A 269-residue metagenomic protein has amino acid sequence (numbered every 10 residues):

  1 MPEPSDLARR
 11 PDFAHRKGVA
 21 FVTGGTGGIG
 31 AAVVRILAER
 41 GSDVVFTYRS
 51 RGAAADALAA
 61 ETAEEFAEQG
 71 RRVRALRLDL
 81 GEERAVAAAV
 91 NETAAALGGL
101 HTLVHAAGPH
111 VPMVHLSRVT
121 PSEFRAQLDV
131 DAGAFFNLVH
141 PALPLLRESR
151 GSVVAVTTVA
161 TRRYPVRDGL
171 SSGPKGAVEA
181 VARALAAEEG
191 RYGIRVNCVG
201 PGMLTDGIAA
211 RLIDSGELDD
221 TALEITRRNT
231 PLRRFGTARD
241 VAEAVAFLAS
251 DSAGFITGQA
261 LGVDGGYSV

Functional and structural regions predicted by a protein language model:
T26-G27: Conserved glycine-rich cofactor-binding loop
R40-L58: Conserved glycine-rich Rossmann-like NAD(P)H-binding loop of the short-chain dehydrogenase/reductase
A87, P109-R125, R167-L170, A210: Conserved mid-core segment of classical short-chain dehydrogenase/reductases
A94, V130-E148, T161, A186-A187 (+1 more regions): Amphipathic alpha-helical dimer-interface segment in Rossmann-like NAD(P)H-dependent oxidoreductases
L97, L145, R234-V263, S268: C-terminal substrate-recognition "lid" of short-chain dehydrogenase/reductases
P109-H110, S152-V178, A182-R191, M203-L204: Catalytic loop of short-chain dehydrogenase/reductase
S117-F136, V154, S171, V178 (+1 more regions): Catalytic Tyr-X3-Lys loop
G190, R195, I256-G258: Short, small/polar-rich loop/turn modules that mediate ligand/substrate recognition or access, typified
